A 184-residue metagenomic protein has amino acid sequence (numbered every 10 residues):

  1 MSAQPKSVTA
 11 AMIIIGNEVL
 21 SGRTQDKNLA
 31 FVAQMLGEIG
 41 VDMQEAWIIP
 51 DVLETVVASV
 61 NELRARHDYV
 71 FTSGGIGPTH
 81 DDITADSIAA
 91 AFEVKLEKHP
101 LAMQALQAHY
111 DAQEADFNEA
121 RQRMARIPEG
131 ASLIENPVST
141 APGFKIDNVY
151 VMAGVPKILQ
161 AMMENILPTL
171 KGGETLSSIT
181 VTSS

Functional and structural regions predicted by a protein language model:
A3-A46, D51: Glycine-rich phosphate/diphosphate-binding loop of Rossmann-like nucleotide-binding domains
Q4-I14, S59-Y69, T140-K145: Short, hydrophobic/aliphatic alpha-helical segments
I13-I14, T72-G75, M152-G154: Short beta-strand segments
N17-E18, G75-P78, P156-I158: Short glycine-rich anion-binding loops that position phosphate/pyrophosphate groups of nucleotides and phosphorylated
A30-I83, A90: N-terminal small/polar loop signature for handling phosphorylated ligands or for N-terminal nucleophile
Q44-W47, Y150, I179-V181: Structural signal for short hydrophobic segments within the conserved structured cores of catalytic domains across
T55, I83-G173: Proline/glycine-rich low-complexity loops and linkers
G172-S184: Short glycine-/aliphatic-rich beta-strand segments at the starts of folded cytosolic domains
